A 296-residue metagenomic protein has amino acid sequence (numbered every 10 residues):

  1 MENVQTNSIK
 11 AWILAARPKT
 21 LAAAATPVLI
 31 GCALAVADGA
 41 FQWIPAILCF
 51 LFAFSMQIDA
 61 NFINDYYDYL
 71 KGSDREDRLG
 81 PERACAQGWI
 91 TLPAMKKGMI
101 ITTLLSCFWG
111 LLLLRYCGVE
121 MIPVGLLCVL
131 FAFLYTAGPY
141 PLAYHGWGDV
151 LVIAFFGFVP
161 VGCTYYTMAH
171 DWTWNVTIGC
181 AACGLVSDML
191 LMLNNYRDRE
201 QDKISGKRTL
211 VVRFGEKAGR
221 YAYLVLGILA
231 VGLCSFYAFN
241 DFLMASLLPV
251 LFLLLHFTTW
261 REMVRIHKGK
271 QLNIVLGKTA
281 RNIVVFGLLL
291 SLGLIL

Functional and structural regions predicted by a protein language model:
M1-I44, L48, Y140: Topogenic membrane-insertion module of multi-pass membrane proteins
T26-G31, V150-Y165, V212-E216, L276-L290: Small-residue-rich segments of transmembrane alpha-helices in multi-pass membrane proteins, especially helix faces
D38-N64, I122-F133, T173-L193: Membrane-embedded alpha-helical segments that form the functional core of polytopic membrane enzymes, especially those
S55-L79, M189-V211: Acidic (Asp/Glu-rich) catalytic motifs at the cytosolic membrane interface
E76-Y116, K207-F242, A280-F286: Multi-pass membrane catalytic core of lipid/isoprenoid biosynthesis enzymes
R83-D171: Intramembrane alpha-helical segments
V152-R199, S205, K217-R220: Functional transmembrane core segments of multi-pass inner-membrane proteins
F239-L296: Extended hydrophobic alpha-helices typical of membrane-associated regions
